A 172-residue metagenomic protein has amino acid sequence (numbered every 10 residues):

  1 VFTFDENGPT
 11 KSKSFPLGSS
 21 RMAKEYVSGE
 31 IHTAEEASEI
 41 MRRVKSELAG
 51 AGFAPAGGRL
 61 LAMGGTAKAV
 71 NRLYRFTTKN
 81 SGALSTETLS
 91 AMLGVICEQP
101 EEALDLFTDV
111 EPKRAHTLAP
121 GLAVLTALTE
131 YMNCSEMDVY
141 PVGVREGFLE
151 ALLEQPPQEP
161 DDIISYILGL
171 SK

Functional and structural regions predicted by a protein language model:
T3-K172: Helical "lid/coupling" subdomains associated with nucleotide-phosphate turnover
